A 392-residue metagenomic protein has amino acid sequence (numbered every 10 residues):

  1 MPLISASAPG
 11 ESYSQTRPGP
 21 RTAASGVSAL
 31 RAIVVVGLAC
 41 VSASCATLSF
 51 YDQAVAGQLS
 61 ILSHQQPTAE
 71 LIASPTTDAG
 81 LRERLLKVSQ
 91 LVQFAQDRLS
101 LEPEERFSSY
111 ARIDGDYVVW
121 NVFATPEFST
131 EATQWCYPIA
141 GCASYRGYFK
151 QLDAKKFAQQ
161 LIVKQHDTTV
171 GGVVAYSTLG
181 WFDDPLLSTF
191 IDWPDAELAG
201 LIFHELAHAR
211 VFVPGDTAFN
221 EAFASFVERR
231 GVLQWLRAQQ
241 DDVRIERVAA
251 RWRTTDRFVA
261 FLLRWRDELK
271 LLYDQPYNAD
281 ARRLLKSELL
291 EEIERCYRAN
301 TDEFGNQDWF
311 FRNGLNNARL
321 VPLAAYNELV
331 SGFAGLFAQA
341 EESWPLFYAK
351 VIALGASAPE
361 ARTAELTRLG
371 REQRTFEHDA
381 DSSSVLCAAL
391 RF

Functional and structural regions predicted by a protein language model:
A6, Y13-V34: Bacterial N-terminal signal peptides that target proteins for export
R31-A43: Bacterial N-terminal signal peptides
S44-Q66: Bacterial Sec signal peptide processing site at the extreme N-terminus
Q58-A95: Amphipathic alpha-helical packing elements
L62-T77, Q134-A143, R210, N313-L315 (+1 more regions): Acidic/histidine-rich, surface-exposed loop or edge segments in extracytoplasmic proteins
R82-L85, S89, A154-A158, A199-H204 (+8 more regions): Extracytoplasmic/secreted envelope proteins and their assembly/folding machinery, especially bacterial periplasmic
L91-T255: Acidic/His-rich structured neighborhood in mature extracellular/periplasmic domains
V259-F392: Pan-zinc metallopeptidase signature
